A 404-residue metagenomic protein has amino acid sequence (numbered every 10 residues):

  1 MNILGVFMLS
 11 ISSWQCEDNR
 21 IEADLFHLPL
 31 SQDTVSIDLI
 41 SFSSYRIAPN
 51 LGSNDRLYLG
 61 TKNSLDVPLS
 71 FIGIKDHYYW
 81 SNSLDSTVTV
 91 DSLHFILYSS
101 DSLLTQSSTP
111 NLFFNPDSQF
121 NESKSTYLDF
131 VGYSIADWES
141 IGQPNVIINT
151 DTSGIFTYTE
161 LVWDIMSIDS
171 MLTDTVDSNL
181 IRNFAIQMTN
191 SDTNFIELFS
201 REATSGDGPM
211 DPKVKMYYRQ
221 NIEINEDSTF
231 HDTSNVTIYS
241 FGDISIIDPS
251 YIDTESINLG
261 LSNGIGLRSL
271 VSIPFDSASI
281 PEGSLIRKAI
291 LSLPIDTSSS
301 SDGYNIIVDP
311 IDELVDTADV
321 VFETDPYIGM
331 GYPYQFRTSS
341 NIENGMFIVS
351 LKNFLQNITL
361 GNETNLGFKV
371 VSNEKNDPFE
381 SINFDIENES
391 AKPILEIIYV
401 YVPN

Functional and structural regions predicted by a protein language model:
L4-N404: Secreted, disulfide-rich extracellular signaling modules
